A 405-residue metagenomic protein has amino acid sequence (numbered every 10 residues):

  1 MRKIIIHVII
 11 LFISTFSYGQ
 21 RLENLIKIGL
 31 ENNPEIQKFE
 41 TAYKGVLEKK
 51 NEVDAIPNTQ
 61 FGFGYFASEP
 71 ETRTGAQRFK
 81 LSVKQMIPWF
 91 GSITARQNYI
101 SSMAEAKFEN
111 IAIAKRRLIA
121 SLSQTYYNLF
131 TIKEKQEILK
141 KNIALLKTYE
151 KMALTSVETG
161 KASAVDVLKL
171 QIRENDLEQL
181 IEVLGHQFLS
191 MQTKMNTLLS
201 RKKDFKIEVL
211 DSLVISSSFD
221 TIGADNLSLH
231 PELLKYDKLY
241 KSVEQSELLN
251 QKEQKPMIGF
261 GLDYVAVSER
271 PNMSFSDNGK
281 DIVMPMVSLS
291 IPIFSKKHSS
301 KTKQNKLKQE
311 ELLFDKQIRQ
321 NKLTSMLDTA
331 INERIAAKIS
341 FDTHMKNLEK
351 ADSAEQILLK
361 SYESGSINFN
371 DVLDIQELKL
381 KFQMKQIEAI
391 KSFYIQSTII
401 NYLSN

Functional and structural regions predicted by a protein language model:
M1-N33, F393, I400, S404: Bacterial Sec-dependent N-terminal signal peptides
K3, R117-P231, A330-E333, A337 (+1 more regions): Periplasmic alpha-helical coiled-coil/stalk elements that build and connect Gram-negative outer-membrane
Y18-Q60, M86-I87, A95, K161-V165 (+3 more regions): Bacterial Sec-pathway N-terminal export signals of envelope proteins
Q37, T59-A76, M86-I113, E253-V283 (+2 more regions): Small/polar (Gly/Ser/Thr/Ala-rich) solvent-exposed segments that form structured loops/beta-strands/short helices used
K38-K50, A114, L118-E137, T148 (+5 more regions): Amphipathic alpha-helical coiled-coil segments
K80-K84, V283-I293, E388-S392, I399: Outer-membrane beta-barrel "beta-signal"
S101, A164-I172, K303, F369-E377: Short, charged, amphipathic alpha-helical segments
K194, V209-L213, Y236-E253, M257-D263: Membrane-embedded hairpin module used as a gating/binding unit in multi-pass transport and secretion proteins
